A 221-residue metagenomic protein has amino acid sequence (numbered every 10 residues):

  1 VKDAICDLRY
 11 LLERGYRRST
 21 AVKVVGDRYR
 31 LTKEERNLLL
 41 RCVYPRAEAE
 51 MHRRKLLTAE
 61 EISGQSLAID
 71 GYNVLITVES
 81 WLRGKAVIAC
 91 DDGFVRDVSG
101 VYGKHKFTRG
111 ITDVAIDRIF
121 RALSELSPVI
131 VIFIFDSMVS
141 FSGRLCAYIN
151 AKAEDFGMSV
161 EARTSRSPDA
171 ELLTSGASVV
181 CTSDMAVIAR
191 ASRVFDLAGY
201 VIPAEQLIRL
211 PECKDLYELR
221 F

Functional and structural regions predicted by a protein language model:
V1-L67, V74-F221: Charge-biased, low-complexity intrinsically disordered regions
